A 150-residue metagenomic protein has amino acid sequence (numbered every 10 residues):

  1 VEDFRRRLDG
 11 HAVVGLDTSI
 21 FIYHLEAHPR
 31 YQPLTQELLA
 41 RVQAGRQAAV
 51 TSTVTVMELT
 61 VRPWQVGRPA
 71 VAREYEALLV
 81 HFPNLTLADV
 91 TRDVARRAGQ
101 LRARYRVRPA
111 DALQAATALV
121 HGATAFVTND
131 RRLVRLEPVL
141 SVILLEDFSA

Functional and structural regions predicted by a protein language model:
V1-T51, W64-A77, R131, I143-A150: Short, well-structured N-terminal submotif of metal-dependent ribonuclease cores
E2-R5, L85-R131: Active-site neighborhoods of divalent-metal-dependent phosphate/nucleic-acid chemistry enzymes
D9, A40-Q43, V80-P83, G99 (+2 more regions): Alpha-helix boundary recognition
L25, P63, R102, E137: Short, flexible helix/strand-to-coil boundary loops that buttress conserved ligand/catalytic motifs in alpha/beta
G45-R46, F82-L85, L140: A short helix-to-beta-strand connector/capping loop
T55: Histidine/lysine/aspartate-rich catalytic loop segments that bind and position anionic ligands
L133-L140: Short loop/helix-cap segments at secondary-structure boundaries that form the rim of catalytic
